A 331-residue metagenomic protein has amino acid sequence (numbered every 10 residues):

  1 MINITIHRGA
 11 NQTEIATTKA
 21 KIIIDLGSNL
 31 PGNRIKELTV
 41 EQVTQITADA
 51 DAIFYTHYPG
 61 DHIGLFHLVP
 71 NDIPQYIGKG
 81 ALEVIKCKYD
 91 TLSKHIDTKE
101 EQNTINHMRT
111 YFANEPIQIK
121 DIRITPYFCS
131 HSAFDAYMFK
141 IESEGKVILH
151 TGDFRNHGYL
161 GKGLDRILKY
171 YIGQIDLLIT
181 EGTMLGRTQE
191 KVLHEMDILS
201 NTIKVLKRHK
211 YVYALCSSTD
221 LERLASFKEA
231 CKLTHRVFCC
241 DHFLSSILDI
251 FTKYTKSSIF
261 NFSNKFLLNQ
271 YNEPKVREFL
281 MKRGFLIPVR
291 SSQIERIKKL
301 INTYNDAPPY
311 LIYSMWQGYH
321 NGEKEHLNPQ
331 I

Functional and structural regions predicted by a protein language model:
M1-F54, G60-E222, S226: His/Asp/Glu-rich metal-coordinating catalytic cores of metallo-dependent phosphodiesterases/hydrolases acting on
T17-K19, A136-I331: Metal-dependent phosphodiesterase/nuclease catalytic metal-binding core
Y55-T56, K232: Generic secondary-structure signature for well-ordered alpha-helical cores
